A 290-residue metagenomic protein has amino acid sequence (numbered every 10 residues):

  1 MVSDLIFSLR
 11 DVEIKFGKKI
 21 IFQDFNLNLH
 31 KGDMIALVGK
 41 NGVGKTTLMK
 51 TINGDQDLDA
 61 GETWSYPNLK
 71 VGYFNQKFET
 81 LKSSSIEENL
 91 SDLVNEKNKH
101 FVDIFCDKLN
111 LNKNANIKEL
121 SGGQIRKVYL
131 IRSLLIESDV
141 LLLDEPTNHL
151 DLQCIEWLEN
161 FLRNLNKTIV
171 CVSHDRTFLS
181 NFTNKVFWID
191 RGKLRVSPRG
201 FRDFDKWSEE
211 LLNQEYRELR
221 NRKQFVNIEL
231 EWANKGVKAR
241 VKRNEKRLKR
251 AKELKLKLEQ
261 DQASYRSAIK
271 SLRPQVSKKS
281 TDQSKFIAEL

Functional and structural regions predicted by a protein language model:
M1-I14, L212-L290: Flexible nucleotide-interacting loop at or near the entrance of a catalytic core
M1-L219, S280-L290: ABC ATP-binding cassette signature C-motif
